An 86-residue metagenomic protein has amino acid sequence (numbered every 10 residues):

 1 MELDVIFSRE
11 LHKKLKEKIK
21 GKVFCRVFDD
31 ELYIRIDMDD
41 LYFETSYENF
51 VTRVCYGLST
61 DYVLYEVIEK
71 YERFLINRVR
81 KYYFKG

Functional and structural regions predicted by a protein language model:
M1-V27, L58-E69: Negatively charged, low-complexity tracts enriched in Asp/Glu with abundant Ser/Thr
K13, D30, E48, R73-L75: Coiled-coil-like amphipathic alpha-helices with heptad-repeat character
K14-E17, V23, F50, R78 (+1 more regions): N-terminal cationic leader/targeting segments used for protein routing and processing
C25-I34, D39: Short edge beta-strands and adjacent turn/loop segments
R35-E66: Intrinsically disordered, low-complexity regulatory segments enriched in Ser/Thr/Pro and charged residues
G57-G86: Mixed-charge, Lys/Arg-enriched low-complexity segments
